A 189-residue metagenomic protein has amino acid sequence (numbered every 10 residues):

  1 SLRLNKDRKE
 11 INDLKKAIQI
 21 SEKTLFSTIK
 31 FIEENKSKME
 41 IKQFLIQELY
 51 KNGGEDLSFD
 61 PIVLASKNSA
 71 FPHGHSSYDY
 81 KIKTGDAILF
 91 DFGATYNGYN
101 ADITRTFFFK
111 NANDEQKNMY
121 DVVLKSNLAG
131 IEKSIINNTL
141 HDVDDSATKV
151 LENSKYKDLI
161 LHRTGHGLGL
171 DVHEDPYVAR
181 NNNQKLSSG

Functional and structural regions predicted by a protein language model:
S1-S188: Active-site neighborhoods and metal-handling regions in enzymes and metal-associated proteins
